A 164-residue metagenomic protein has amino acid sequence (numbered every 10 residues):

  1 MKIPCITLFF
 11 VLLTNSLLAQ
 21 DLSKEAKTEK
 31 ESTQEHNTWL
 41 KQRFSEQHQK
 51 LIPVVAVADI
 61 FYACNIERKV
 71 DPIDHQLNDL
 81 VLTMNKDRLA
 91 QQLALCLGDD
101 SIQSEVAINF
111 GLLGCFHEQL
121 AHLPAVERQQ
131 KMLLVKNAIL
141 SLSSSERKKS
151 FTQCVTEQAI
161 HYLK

Functional and structural regions predicted by a protein language model:
M1-P4: Positively charged n-region of N-terminal signal peptides that target proteins for export
T7-N15: Bacterial N-terminal signal peptides
Q20-K164: Mitochondrial intermembrane space
